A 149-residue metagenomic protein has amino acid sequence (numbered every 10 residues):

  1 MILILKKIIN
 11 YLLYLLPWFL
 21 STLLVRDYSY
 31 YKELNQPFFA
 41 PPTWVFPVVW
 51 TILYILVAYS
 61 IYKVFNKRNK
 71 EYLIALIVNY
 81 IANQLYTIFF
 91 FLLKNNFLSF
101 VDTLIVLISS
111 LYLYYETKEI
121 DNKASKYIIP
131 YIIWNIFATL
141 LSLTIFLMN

Functional and structural regions predicted by a protein language model:
K6-F19, V78-I81: Alpha-helical transmembrane segments
L15-S29: Alpha-helical transmembrane segments of multi-pass membrane proteins
R26-A40: Membrane-interface helix termini and inter-helical loops of multi-pass transporters
P41-I55, K94-I105: Membrane-interface loop-to-helix entry segments
R68-L76, A124: Membrane-interfacial loop-to-transmembrane alpha-helix junctions, especially the N-terminal start
V78-Y86, S99-Y114: Hydrophobic alpha-helical membrane segments
I88-L98, I120, T144-N149: Membrane-interface helix caps and helix-loop-helix hairpins in membrane proteins
K123-N149: Terminal transmembrane helical module of multi-pass membrane proteins
